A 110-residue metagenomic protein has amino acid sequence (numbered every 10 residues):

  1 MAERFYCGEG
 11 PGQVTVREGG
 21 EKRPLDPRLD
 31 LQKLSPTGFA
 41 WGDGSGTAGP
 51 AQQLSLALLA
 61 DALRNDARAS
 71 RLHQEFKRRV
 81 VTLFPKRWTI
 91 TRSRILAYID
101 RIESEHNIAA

Functional and structural regions predicted by a protein language model:
M1, L34-P36, L83, S93: Alpha-helical structural elements
M1, S104-A110: Short intrinsically disordered terminal tails
M1-E3, G12: Long, low-hydrophobicity ectodomains and other hydrophilic envelope-associated domains
R4-F5, A97: Intrinsically disordered, low-complexity N-terminal regions enriched in serine/proline/glycine with scattered basic
G8-E9: A glycine-rich beta-turn/hairpin centered on an aromatic-Pro dipeptide
G12-H73: Amphipathic alpha-helical packing elements
R64-S104: Short, compact, well-ordered microdomains
